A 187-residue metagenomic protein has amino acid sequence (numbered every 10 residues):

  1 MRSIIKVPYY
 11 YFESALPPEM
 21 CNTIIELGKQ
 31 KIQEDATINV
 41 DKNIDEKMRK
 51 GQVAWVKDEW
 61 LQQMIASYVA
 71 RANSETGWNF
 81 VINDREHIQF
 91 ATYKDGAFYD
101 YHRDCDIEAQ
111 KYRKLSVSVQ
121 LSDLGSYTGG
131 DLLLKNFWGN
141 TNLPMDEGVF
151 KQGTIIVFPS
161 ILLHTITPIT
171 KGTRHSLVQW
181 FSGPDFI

Functional and structural regions predicted by a protein language model:
M1-V157, I161-I187: Fe(II)/2-oxoglutarate oxygenase catalytic core
